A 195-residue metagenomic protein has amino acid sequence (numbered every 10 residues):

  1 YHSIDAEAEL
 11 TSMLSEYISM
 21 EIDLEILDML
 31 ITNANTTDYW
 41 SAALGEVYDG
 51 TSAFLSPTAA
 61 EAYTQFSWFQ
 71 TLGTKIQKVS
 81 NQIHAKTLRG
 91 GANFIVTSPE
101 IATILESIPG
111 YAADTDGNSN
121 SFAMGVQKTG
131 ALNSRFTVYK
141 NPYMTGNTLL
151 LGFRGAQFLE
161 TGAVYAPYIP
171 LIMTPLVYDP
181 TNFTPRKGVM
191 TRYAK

Functional and structural regions predicted by a protein language model:
Y1-H2, E100, S107-K195: Sequence/fold signature of self-assembling virion shell proteins
Y1-Y39, F183-V189: Long, contiguous amphipathic alpha-helices that act as assembly "spine/axial" helices in icosahedral shell and virion
H2-A6, L10, T64, W68-L72 (+1 more regions): Catalytic cores of large soluble enzymes that bind and process phosphate-bearing ligands
D5, E9-L10, W40, T97 (+3 more regions): Aromatic-enriched hydrophobic runs in primary sequence
E16-Y17, G91-I95, R135-T137, R186: Beta-sheet entry/capping signal
M20-E25, I83-G90, A194: Secondary-structure transition/capping motifs at alpha-helix termini and the adjoining loop/turn into the next element
I26, L30, A34, A92 (+2 more regions): Generic preference for flexible, low-structure residues
S41-N120: Extended, solvent-exposed, turn-rich assembly/linker loops in the middle of proteins
